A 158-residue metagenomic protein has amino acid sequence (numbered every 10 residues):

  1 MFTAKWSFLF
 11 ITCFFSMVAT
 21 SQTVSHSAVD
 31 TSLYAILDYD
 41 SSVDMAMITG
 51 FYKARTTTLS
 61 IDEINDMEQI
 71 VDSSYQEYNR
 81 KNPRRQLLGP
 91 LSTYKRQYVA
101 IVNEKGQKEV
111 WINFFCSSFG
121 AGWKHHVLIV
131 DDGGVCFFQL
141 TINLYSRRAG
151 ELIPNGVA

Functional and structural regions predicted by a protein language model:
M1-H26: Bacterial Sec-dependent N-terminal signal peptides
W6, M17, S117, Y145-R147: Generic structural motif
F14, A19, M47, R80 (+3 more regions): Generic detector of ordered, mature protein regions
V24-K124: Surface-exposed acidic loop/strand-edge motifs in secreted or periplasmic proteins that form small linear binding
V127-D132: Short consensus segments that form the blades of beta-propeller domains, in both extracellular/periplasmic
G133-A158: C-terminal partner/receptor-binding element of secreted or periplasmic proteins
